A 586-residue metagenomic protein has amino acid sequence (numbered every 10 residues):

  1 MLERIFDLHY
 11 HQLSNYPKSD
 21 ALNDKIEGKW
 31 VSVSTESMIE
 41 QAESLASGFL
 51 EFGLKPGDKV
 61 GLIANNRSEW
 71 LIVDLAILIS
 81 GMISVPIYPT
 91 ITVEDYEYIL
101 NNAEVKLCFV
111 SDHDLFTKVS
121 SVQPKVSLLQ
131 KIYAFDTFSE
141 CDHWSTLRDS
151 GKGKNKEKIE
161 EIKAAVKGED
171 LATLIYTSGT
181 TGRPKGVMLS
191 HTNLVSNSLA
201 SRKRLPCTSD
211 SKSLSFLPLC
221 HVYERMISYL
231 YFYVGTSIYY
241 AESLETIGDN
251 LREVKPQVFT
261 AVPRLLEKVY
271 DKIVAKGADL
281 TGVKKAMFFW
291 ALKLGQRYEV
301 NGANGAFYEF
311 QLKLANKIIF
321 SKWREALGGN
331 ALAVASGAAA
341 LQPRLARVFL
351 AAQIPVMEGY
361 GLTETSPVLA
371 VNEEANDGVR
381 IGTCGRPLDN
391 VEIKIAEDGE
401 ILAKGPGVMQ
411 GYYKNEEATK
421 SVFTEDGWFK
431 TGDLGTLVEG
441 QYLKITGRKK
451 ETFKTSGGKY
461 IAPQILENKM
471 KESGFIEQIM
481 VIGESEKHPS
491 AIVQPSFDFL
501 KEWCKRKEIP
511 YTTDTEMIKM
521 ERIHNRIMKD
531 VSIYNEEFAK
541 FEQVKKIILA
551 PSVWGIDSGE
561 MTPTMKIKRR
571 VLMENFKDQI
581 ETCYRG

Functional and structural regions predicted by a protein language model:
P17-D20, A134, K152-Y176, R183 (+1 more regions): Conserved pre-ATP/AMP-binding loop-to-beta segment of ANL
A21-L71, L75, T92-E97, S145-G151 (+1 more regions): Conserved AMP-binding/adenylate-forming core of the ANL superfamily
E27, D114-G168, I273-K322: ANL superfamily adenylate-forming
S32-E36, A172-S198: Conserved AMP-binding A3 loop
F52, I79-D149, R526: Structural core segment of the AMP-binding/adenylate-forming
V195-K212, L219-F320, N330: Conserved AMP-binding/adenylation subdomain of ANL enzymes
P387-T455, E472: Conserved ATP-binding/catalytic segment of the ANL
F453, Q478-V481, W503, H524 (+1 more regions): Conserved C-terminal "lid"/linker of ANL adenylate-forming enzymes
